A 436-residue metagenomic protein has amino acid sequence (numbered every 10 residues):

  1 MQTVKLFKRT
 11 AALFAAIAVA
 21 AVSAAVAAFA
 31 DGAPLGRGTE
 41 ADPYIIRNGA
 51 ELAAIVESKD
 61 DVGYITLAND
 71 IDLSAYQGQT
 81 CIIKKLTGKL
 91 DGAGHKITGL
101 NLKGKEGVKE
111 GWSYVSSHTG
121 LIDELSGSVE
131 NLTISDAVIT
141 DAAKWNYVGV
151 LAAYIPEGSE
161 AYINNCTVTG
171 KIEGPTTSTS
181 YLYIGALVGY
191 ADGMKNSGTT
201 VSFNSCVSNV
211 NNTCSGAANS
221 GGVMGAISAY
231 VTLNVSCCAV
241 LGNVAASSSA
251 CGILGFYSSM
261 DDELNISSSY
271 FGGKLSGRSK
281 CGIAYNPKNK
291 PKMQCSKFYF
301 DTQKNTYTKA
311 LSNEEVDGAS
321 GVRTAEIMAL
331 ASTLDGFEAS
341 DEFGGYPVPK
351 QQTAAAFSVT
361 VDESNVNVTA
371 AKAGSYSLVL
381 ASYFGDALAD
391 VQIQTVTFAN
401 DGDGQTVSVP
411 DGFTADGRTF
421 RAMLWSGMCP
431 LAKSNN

Functional and structural regions predicted by a protein language model:
Q2-F14: Bacterial N-terminal signal peptides that target proteins for export
F14-S23: Bacterial N-terminal signal peptides
S23-A33: Sec-dependent signal peptide cleavage junction
D31-T353: Predominantly extracellular beta-rich ligand-binding scaffolds that present long acidic/polar faces for carbohydrate
N367, D403-G412: Exposed aromatic-hydrophobic patches
S377-A381, R421-M423: Beta-strand signatures of extracellular beta-sandwich domains
D390-D401: Solvent-exposed serine/threonine-rich low-complexity stretches and specific carbohydrate-binding patches
A415-P430: Short, aromatic- and glycine-rich surface loops/edge beta-strands on solvent-exposed regions
